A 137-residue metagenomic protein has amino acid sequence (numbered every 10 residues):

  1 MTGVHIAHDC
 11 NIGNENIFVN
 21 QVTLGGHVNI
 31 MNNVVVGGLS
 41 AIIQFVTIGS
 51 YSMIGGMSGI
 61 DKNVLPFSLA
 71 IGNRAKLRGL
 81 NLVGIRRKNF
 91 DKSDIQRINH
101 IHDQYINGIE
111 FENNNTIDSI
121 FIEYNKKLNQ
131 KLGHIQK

Functional and structural regions predicted by a protein language model:
M1-K76: Structural signal for interior beta-strand "rungs" in well-ordered beta-sheet cores of soluble enzyme domains
N73-K137: Terminal amphipathic alpha-helical/low-complexity segments used for targeting or macromolecular assembly
